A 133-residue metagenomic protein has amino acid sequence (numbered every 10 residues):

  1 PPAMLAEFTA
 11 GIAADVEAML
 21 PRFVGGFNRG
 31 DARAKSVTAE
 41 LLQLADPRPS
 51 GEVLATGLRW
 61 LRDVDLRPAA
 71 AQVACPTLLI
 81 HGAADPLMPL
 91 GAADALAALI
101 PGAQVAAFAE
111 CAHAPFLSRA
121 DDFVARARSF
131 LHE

Functional and structural regions predicted by a protein language model:
P1-A6: Glycine/small-residue-rich loop that forms an oxyanion/phosphate-binding "nest" at active or ligand-binding sites
A14-A69: Conserved alpha/beta-hydrolase catalytic His-Asp/Glu region
M19, G57, L96, F123-R126: Hydrophobic alpha-helical packing elements
R59, L78, Q104-A106: Structural signal for short hydrophobic segments within the conserved structured cores of catalytic domains across
Q72-V73, L79-H81, D85: Short beta-strand/loop motif that positions the catalytic acidic residue of the alpha/beta-hydrolase fold
A74-C75, G102: Active-site acidic short loop of glycosyltransferases
P86-A92: Conserved alpha/beta-hydrolase "acid-adjacent" motif
P101-E133: Catalytic active-site module of serine/aspartate enzymes centered on a nucleophile-bearing elbow/loop
